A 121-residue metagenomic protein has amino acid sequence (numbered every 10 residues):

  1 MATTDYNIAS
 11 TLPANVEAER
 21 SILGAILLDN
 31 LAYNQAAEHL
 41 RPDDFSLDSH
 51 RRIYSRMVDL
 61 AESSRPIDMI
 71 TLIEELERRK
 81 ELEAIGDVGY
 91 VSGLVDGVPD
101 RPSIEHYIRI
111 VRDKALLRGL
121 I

Functional and structural regions predicted by a protein language model:
M1-L116: Noncatalytic partner-interaction/assembly domains of nucleic-acid and motor enzyme complexes, especially the accessory
